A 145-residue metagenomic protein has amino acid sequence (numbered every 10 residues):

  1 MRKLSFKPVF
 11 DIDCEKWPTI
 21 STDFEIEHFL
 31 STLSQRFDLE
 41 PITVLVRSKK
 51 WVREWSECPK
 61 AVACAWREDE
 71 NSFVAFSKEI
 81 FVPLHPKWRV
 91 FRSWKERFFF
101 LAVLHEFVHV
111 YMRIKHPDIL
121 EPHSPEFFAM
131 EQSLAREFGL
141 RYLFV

Functional and structural regions predicted by a protein language model:
M1-C14: Acidic, serine/threonine- and proline/glycine-rich low-complexity repeats
K7-F10, E106-V110: Surface-exposed beta-strand-to-loop junctions that form interaction patches on eukaryotic regulatory domains
K16-W17, H116-D118: Short histidine/acidic/glycine/proline-rich micro-motifs that form metal- and phosphate-coordinating active-site loops
W17-S72, Y142-V145: Auxiliary, metal-adjacent structural segments of Zn-dependent hydrolase domains
K50-R97, V110, I114, E121 (+1 more regions): Active-site scaffold of zinc-dependent metalloenzymes
F98-E106: Short alpha-helical catalytic segment bearing the HExxH-like zincin motif of zinc-dependent metalloproteases
P122, S133-G139, V145: Active-site or metal-binding loop neighborhoods of secreted/extracellular toxin and effector enzymes
